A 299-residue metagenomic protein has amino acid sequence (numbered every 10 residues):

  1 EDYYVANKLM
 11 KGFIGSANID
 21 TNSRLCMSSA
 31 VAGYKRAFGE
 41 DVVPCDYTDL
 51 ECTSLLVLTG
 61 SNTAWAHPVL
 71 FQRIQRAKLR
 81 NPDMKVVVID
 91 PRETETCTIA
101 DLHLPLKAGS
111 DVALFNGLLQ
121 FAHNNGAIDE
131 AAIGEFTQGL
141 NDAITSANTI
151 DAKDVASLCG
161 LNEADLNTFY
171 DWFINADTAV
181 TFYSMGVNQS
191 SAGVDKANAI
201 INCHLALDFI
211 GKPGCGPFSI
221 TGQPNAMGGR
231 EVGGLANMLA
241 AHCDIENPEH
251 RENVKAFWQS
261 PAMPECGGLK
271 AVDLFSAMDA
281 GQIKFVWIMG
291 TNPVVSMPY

Functional and structural regions predicted by a protein language model:
E1-N225, E249-Y299: Cofactor-pocket helix-loop regions in the catalytic cores of large enzyme subunits
M227-R230: Extracellular/periplasmic loop regions
G233-I245: Acidic, Ser/Thr-rich peripheral helices and adjacent loops at domain boundaries
